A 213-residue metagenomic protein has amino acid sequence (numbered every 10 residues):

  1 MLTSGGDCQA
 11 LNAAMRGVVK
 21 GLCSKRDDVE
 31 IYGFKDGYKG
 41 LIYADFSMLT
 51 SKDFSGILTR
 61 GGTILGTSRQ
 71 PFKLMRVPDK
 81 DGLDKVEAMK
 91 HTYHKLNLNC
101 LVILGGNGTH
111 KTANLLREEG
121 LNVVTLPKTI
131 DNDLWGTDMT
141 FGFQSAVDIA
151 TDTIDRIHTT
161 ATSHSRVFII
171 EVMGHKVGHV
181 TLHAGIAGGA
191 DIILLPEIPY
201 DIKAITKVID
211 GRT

Functional and structural regions predicted by a protein language model:
M1-C8, I64-G66, N99-I103, F168-E171: Short glycine-rich or small-residue beta-strand-to-loop segments that form or flank ligand, phosphate, metal/Fe-S
M1-D45: N-terminal phosphate-binding or glycine-rich loops at protein starts, especially the Walker A/P-loop of NTPases
S4-G6, F34-K39, R69-Q70, G106-T109 (+3 more regions): Short, ordered loop/turn segments at secondary-structure junctions
L11-A14, I42-S47, R76-V77, T112-R117 (+3 more regions): Short acidic, glycine/serine/threonine-rich loops at helix termini
R16-K25, M48-D53, L115-T125, F141-S145 (+1 more regions): A glycine- and small-aliphatic-rich helix-loop capping segment at beta-alpha/alpha-beta transitions that lines
Y43-L101, F141-D148, D152: Glycine-rich oxoanion-binding loops at beta->alpha junctions
T92-H94, C100-G105, K111-L115, N122 (+2 more regions): Accessory alpha-helical/coil subdomains and C-terminal extensions that flank or cap enzyme catalytic cores
L126-M139, T162-S163, A187-G188: Acidic/polar active-site rim loop that often engages polyanionic ligands
